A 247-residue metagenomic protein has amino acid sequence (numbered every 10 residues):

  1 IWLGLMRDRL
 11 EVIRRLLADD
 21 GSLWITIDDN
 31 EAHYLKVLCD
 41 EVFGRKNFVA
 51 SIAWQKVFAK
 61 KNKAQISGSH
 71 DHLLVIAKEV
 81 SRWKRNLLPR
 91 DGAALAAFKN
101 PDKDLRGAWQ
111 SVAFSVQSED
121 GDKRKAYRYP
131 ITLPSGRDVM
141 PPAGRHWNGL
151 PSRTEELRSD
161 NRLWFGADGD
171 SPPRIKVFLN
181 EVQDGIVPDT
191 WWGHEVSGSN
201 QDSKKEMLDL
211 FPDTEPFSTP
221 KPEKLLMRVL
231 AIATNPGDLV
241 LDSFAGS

Functional and structural regions predicted by a protein language model:
I1-L239: Class I S-adenosyl-L-methionine
F244-G246: Class I SAM-dependent methyltransferase "Motif I" SAM/SAH-binding loop
